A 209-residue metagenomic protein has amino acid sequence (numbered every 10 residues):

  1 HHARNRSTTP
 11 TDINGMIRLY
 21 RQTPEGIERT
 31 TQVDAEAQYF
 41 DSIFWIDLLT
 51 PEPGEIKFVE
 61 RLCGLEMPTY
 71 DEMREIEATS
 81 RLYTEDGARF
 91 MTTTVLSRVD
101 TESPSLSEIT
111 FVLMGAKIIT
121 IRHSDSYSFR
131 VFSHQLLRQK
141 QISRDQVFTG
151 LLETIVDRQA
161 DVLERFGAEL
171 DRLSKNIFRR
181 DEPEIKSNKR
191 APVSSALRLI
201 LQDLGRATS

Functional and structural regions predicted by a protein language model:
H1-S209: Peripheral, non-transmembrane regulatory/ligand-interaction domains of membrane transport proteins
